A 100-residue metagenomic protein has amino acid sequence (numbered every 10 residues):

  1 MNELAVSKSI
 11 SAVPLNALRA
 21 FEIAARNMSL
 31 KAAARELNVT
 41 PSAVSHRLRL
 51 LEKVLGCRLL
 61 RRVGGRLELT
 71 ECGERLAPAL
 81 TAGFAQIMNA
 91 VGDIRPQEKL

Functional and structural regions predicted by a protein language model:
M1-S9: Short, Lys/Arg-enriched N-terminal segment that forms or immediately precedes the first helix of a structured domain
R19, S45-H46: Base-recognition residues in the alpha-helical recognition helix of bacterial helix-turn-helix
I23-N38: Short helix-boundary/capping micro-motifs
R35-E36, K53, E74: Alpha-helical residues within the helix-turn-helix
T40, R47-L50: Residues within the DNA-recognition helix of helix-turn-helix
E52-L69: A short LG(V/I)-centered, amphipathic sequence patch enriched for acidic residue(s) preceding the LG motif
I94-L100: Interdomain hinge and pocket-entrance segments immediately C-terminal to HTH DNA-binding domains
